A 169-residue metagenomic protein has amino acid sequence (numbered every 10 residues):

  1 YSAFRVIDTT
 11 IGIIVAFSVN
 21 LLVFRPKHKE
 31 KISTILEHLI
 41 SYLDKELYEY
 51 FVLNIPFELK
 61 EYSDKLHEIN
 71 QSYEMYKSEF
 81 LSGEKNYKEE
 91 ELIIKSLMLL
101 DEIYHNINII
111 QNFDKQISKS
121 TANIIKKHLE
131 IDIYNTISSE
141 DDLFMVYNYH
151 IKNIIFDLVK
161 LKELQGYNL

Functional and structural regions predicted by a protein language model:
Y1-V6, K27, V52-F57: A cytosolic-side transmembrane-helix exit/cap motif
F4-I7, D101, H105: Residue-level micro-sites within transmembrane alpha helices that shape and flank functional polar/acidic positions
V23-K31: Membrane-interfacial segments
K31-I94, M98, H105-L169: Long, hydrophobic alpha-helical segments that serve as membrane-spanning/inserting helices
